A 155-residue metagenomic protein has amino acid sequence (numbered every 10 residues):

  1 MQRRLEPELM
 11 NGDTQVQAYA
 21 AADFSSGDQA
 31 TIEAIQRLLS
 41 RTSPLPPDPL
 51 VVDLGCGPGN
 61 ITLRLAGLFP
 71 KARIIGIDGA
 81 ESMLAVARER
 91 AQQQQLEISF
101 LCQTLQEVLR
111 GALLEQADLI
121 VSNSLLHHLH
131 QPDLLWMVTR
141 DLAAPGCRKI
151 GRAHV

Functional and structural regions predicted by a protein language model:
M1-A18: N-terminal, positively charged/glycine-rich alpha-helical extensions of SAM-dependent methyltransferases
S25-P47: Conserved alpha-helix/loop element of class I SAM-dependent methyltransferases that forms part of the SAM/SAH-binding
P46-G57: Conserved class I S-adenosyl-L-methionine
V52, N60-E107: Class I SAM-dependent methyltransferase SAM/SAH-binding core
V121: A conserved beta-strand element that flanks and buttresses the S-adenosyl-L-methionine
S124-L125: Short catalytic micro-motifs in class I SAM-dependent methyltransferases
L129-T139: A short, conserved alpha-helix within the catalytic core of class I
A153-V155: Conserved small/polar residues in nucleotide/adenosyl-binding loops
